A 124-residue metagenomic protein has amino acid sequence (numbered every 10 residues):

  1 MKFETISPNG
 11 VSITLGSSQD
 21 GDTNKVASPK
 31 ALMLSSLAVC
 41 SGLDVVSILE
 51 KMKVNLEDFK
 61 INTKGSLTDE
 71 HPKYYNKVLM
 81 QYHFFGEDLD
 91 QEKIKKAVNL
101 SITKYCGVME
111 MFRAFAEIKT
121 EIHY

Functional and structural regions predicted by a protein language model:
M1-S35, V46-Y124: Extended beta-strand/beta-hairpin segments
